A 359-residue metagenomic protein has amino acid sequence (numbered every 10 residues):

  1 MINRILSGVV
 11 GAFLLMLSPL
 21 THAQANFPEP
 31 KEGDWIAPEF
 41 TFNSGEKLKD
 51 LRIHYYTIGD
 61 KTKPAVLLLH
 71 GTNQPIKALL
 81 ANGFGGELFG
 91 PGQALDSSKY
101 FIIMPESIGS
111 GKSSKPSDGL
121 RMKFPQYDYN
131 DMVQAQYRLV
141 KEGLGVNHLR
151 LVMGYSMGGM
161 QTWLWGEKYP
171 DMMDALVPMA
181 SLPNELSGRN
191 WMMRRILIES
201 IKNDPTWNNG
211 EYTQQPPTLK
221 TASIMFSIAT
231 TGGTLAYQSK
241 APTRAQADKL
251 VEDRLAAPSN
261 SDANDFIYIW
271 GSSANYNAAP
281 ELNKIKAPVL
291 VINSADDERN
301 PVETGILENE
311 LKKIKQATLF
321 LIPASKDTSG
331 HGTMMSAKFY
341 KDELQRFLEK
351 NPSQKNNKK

Functional and structural regions predicted by a protein language model:
Y56-D118, I306: N-terminal cap/lid subdomain of alpha/beta-hydrolase-fold enzymes
N130-R150, K168: Conserved acidic catalytic loop of the alpha/beta-hydrolase fold
N147-N190: Conserved hydrolase catalytic core segment
M172-A256: Alpha/beta-hydrolase-fold enzymes
D265-E281: Active-site nucleophile elbow and catalytic-triad environment of alpha/beta-hydrolase enzymes
I285, V291-N293: Short beta-strand/loop motif that positions the catalytic acidic residue of the alpha/beta-hydrolase fold
E298-I306: Conserved alpha/beta-hydrolase "acid-adjacent" motif
I314-K359: Catalytic active-site module of serine/aspartate enzymes centered on a nucleophile-bearing elbow/loop
